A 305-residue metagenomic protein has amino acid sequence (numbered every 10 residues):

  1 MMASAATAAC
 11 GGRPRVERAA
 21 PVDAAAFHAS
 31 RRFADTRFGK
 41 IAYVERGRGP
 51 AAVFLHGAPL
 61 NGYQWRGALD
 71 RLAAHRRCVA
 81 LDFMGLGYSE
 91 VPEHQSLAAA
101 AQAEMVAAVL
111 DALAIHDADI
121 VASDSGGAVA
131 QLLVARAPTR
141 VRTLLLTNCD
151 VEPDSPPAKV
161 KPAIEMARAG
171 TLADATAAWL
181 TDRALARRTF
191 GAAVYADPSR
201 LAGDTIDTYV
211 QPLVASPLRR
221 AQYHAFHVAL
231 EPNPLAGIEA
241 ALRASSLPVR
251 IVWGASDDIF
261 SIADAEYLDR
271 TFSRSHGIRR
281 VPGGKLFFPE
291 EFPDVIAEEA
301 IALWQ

Functional and structural regions predicted by a protein language model:
M1-R13: N-terminal export signals
P14-R31, F38-V44, V79, L86-V121 (+2 more regions): Flexible "cap/lid" subdomain of the alpha/beta-hydrolase fold that forms the substrate-access gate
G39, V44-Y88: Conserved HGGG/HGGXW glycine-rich cap/lid loop of the alpha/beta-hydrolase fold
P50, L60, G67, A128 (+3 more regions): Short alpha-helical
G57, D124, E290-E291: Conserved acidic functional residues
Q64, F260-S261, F288: Secondary-structure boundary/capping motif
G284-A297: Catalytic histidine-centered segment of alpha/beta-hydrolase-like enzymes
